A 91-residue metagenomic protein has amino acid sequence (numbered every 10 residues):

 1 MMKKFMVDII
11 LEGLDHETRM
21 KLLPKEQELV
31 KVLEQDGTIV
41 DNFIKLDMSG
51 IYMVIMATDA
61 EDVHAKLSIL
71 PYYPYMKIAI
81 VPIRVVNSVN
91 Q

Functional and structural regions predicted by a protein language model:
M1-Q91: Conserved, structured core segments of small domains
